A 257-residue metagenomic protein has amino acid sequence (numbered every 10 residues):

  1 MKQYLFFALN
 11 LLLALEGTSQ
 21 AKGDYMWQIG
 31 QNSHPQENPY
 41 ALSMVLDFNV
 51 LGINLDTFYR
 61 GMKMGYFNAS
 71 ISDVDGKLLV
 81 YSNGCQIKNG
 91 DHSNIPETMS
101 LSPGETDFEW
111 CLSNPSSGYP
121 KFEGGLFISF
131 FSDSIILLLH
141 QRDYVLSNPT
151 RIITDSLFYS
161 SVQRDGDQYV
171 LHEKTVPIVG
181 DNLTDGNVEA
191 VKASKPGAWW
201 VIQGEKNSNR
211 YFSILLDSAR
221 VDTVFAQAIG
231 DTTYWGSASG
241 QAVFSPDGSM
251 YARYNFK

Functional and structural regions predicted by a protein language model:
M1-Y25: Bacterial Sec-dependent N-terminal signal peptides
A21-P120, I128-F131, H140-L171: Beta-propeller domains
Q28, L79-V80, L137-L139, W200-I202 (+1 more regions): Structural core positions within WD40/WD-like beta-propeller blades
G65, P120-E123, N182-G186, W235-S237: Loop/turn position at the start of each blade in beta-propeller repeats
S70, G125-I128, V188-V191, A242: Hydrophobic core register within WD40 beta-propeller blades
S72-D75, S129-D133, K192-G197, P246-D247: Residue-level detector of Asp-centered blade-edge/turn motifs that repeat once per structural unit in beta-propeller
Q141-S208, Q227-Y234: Asp-box/WD-like beta-propeller blade repeats and closely related beta-sheet repeat scaffolds
K195-K257: Beta-propeller domains
